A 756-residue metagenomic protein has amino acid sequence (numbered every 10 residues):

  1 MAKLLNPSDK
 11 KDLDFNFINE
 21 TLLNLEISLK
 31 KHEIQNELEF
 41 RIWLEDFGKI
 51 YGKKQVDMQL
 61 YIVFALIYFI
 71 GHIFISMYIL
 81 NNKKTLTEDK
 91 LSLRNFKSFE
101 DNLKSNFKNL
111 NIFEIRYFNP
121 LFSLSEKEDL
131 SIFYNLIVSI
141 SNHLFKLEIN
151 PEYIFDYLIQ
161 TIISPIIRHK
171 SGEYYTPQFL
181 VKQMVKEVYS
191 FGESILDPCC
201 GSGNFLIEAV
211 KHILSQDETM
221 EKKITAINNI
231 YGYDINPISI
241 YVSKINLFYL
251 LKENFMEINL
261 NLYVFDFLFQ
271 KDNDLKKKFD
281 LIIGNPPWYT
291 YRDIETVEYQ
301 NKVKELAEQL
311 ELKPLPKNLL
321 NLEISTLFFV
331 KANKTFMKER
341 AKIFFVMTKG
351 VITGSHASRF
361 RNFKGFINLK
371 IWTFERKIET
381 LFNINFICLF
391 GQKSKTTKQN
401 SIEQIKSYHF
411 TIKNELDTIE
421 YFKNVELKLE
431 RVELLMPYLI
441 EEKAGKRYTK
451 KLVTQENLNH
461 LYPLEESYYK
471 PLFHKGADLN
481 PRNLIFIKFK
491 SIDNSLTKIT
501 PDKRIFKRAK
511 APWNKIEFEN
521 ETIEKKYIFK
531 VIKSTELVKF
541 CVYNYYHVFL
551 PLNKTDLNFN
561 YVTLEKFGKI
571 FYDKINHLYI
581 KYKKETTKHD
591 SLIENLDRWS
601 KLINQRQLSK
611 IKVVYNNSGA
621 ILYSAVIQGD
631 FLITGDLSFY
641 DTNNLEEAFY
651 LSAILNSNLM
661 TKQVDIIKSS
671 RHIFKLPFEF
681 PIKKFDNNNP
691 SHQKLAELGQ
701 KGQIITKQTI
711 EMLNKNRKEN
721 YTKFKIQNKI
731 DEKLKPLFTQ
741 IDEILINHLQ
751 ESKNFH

Functional and structural regions predicted by a protein language model:
M1-K127, K170-K276, T290, R359 (+6 more regions): Charged, often flexible domain-edge or linker segments that flank or initiate folded functional domains
K3, F179-L180, I207, I240 (+5 more regions): Signature of N6-adenine DNA methyltransferases within the class I
Q35-K53, E152-I166, E218-K223, E298-L310 (+3 more regions): Active-site-adjacent bridging/hinge elements
Y51-G71, T85, L147-E152, L319-L320 (+3 more regions): Structural motif
Q59-L86, G284, T326, K331-M337 (+5 more regions): P-loop NTPase catalytic cores that bind/hydrolyze ATP
I112-Q183, K526, V531, K539-N544 (+1 more regions): Class I S-adenosyl-L-methionine
T326, K446-E697: Polybasic, glycine- and aromatic-enriched phosphate-binding surface used to engage nucleic acids
I682-H756: Non-catalytic DNA-recognition/assembly elements of restriction-modification systems
